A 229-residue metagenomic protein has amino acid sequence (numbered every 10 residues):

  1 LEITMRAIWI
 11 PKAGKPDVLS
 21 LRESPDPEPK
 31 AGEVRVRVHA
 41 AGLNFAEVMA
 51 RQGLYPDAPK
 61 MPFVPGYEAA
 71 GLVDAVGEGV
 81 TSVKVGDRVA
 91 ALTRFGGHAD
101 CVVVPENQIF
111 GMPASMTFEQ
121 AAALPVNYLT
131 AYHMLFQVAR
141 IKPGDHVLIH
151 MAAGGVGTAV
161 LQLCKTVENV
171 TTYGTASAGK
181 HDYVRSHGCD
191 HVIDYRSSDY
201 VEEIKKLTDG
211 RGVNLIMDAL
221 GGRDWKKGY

Functional and structural regions predicted by a protein language model:
L1-T4: Short, Lys/Arg-enriched N-terminal segments with co-localized hydrophobic residues within the first ~10-30 amino acids
P25-G42, L54-G96: Glycine-rich beta-strand-centered segment in the early N-terminal region that forms part of a ligand/cofactor-binding
F45, A153-V156, G222-R223: Residue-level detector of alpha-helix initiation sites
P59-M61, M116-L124: Short pre-catalytic strand/loop immediately N-terminal to key active-site residues, enriched for Gly-Thr
K84, A114-T117, R140-H146, G210-R211: Short helix-loop-beta connector
T93-E106: A structural motif shared across PLP-dependent enzymes of the aminotransferase-like
A122-S198: Mid-domain Rossmann-like dinucleotide-binding core that forms the NAD(H)/NADP(H) cofactor-binding site
L148, D190-Y229: Glycine-rich cofactor phosphate-binding loops and adjacent beta1-alpha1 units of small-molecule cofactor enzyme domains
